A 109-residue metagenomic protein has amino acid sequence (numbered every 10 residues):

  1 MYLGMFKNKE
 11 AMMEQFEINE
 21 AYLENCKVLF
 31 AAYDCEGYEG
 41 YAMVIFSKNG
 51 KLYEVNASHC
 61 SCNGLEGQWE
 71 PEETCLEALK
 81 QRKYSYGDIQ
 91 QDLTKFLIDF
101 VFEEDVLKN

Functional and structural regions predicted by a protein language model:
M1-A32: Negatively charged, low-complexity tracts enriched in Asp/Glu with abundant Ser/Thr
M1-M5, E10, E39, F46 (+4 more regions): Intrinsic low-complexity, intrinsically disordered segments enriched in polar/basic residues
M1-N8, F16, W69-N109: Low-complexity intrinsically disordered segments
M5, Y38-Y41, K51, L65-Q68 (+1 more regions): Intrinsically disordered, low-complexity regions
A11, V28, Y41, K48 (+4 more regions): Alpha-helical structural elements
E20-H59: Amphipathic, interaction-prone secondary-structure segments
G50-L79: Intrinsically disordered, low-complexity regulatory segments enriched in Ser/Thr/Pro and charged residues
